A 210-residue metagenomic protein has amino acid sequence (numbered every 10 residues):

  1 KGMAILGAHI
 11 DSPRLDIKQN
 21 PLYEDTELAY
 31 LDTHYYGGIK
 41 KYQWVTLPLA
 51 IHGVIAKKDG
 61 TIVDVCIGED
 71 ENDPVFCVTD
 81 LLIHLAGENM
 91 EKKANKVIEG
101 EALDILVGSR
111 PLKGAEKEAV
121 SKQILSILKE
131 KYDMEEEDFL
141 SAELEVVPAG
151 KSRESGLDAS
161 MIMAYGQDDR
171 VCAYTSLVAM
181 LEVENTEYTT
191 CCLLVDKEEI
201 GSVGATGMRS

Functional and structural regions predicted by a protein language model:
K1-S210: N-terminal hydrophobic/helix-forming segments and targeting peptides
